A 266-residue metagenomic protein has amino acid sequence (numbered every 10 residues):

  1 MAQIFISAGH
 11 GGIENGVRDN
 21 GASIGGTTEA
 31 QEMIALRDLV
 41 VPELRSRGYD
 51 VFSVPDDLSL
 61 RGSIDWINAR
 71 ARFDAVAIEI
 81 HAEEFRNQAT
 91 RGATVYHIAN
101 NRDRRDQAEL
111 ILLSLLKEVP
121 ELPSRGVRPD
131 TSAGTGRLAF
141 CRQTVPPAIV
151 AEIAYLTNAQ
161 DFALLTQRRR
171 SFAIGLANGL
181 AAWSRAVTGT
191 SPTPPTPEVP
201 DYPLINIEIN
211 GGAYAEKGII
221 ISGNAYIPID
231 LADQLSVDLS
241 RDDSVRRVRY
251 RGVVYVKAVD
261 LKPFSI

Functional and structural regions predicted by a protein language model:
M1-A2, L44-V51, R72-A77, E118-L122 (+1 more regions): Loop/turn elements at helix/coil->beta-strand transitions in domains of secreted/extracellular proteins
M1-D65: Active-site histidine-acidic residue metal-binding/catalytic motifs, centered on HxH/HExxH-like signatures
F5-S7, G16-R18, R70, A77-R86 (+1 more regions): Active-site-adjacent mobile loop/cap segments within catalytic or ligand-binding domains
H10-I13, V51, D56-L60, A82-N87 (+4 more regions): Solvent-exposed loop/turn segments at secondary-structure junctions within structured extracellular/periplasmic domains
I13-E29, E83-S114: A short, glycine/acidic-enriched catalytic loop
T27-A35, L58-R61, N101-D106, A163-S171 (+1 more regions): Soluble non-cytosolic domains of exported or imported proteins
A35-S46, D103-E121, D161-S191: Long, well-ordered alpha-helical scaffolding segments within enzyme catalytic domains, especially pronounced
G189-I266: Primary recognition of N-terminal secretory signal peptides and signal-anchoring hydrophobic helices
